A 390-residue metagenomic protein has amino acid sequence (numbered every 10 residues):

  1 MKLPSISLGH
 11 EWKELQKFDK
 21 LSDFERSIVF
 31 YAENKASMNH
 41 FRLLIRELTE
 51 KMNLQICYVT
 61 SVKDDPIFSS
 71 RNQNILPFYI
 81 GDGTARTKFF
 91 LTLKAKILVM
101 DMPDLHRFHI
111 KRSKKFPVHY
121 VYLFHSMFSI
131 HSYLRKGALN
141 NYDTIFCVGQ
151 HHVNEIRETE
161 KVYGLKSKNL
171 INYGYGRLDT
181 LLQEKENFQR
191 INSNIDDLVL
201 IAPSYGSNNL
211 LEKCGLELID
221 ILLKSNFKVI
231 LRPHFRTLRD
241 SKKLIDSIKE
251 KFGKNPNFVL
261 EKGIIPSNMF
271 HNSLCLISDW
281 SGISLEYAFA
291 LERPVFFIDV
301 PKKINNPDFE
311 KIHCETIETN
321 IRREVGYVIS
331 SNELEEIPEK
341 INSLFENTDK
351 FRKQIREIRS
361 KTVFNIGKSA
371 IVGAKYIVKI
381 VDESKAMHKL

Functional and structural regions predicted by a protein language model:
M1-S27, N34, L390: Membrane-proximal basic amphipathic "stem/tether" segments
K2-K13, A138-L211, F235-L238, R352: A nucleotide-sugar donor-handling region in carbohydrate enzymes
V29-L182: Active-site and donor-binding regions of nucleotide-sugar-utilizing enzymes
S37-N53, L170, G176-I248, S331-L334 (+3 more regions): Conserved catalytic-core segment of nucleotide-activated headgroup transferases in glycan assembly
V59-Q73, L223-L260: Catalytic donor nucleotide-activated moiety binding site of glycosyltransferases and closely related
D82-R86, K243-L285, A290: Donor nucleotide-activated moiety binding/catalytic core segment of transferases that use nucleotide-activated donors
L139, S167, G282-K361: Catalytic binding pocket for nucleotide-activated donors in carbohydrate/polymer assembly enzymes
I366-L390: C-terminal alpha-helical cap of glycosyltransferases
